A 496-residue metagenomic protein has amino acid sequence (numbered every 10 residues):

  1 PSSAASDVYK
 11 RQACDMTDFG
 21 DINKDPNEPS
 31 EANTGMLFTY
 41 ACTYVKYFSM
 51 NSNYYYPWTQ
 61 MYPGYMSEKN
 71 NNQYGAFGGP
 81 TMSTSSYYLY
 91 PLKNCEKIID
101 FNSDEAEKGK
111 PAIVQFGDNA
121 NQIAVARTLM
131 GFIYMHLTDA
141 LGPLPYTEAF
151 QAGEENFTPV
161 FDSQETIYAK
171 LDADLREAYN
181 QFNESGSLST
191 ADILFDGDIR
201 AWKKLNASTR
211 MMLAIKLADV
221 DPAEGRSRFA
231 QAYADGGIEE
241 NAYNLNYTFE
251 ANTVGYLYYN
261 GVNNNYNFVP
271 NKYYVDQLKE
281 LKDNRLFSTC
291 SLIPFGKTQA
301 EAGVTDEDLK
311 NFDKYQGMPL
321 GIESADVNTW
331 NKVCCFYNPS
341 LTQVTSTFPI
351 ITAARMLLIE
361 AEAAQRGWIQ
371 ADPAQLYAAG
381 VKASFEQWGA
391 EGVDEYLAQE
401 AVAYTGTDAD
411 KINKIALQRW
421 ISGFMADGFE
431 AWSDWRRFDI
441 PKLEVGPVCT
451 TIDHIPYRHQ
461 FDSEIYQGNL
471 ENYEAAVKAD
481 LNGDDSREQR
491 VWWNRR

Functional and structural regions predicted by a protein language model:
P1-Q12: Single conserved hydrophobic/aromatic residue that forms the stacking wall/gate of nucleotide- or nucleobase-binding
A13-N70, G78-G79, S86-L89, D104-E107 (+1 more regions): Membrane-proximal, proline-rich intrinsically disordered regions
V45, M135, D139-G142, F182 (+3 more regions): Specific register positions within alpha-helical solenoid repeats of the TPR/Sel1-like families, i.e., one
M66-P145, Q151-T190, F348: Conserved, well-structured interaction surfaces
G225-E360, Q365-R366, A371-Q418, S422 (+1 more regions): Hydrophobic-face positions in mid-chain alpha helices that act as interaction patches
